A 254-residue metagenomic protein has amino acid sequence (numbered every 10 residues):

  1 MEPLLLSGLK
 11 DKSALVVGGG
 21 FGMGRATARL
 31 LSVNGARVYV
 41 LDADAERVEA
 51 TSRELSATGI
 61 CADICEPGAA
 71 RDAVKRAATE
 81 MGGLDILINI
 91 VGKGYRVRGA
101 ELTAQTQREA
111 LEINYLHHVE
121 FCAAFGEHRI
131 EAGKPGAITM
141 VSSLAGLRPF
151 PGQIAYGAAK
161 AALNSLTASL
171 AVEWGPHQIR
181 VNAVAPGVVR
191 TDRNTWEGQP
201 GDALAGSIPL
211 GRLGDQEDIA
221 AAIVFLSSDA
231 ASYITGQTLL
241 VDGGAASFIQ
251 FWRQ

Functional and structural regions predicted by a protein language model:
E2-L5, R148, V224, T235-Q254: Short C-terminal tail/terminal secondary-structure segment of NAD(P)H-dependent dehydrogenase/reductase domains
G8-Y39: Canonical Rossmann dinucleotide-binding motif of NAD(H)/NADP(H)-dependent dehydrogenases/reductases, specifically
R98-L111, L204: Substrate-binding pocket helix/loop in short-chain dehydrogenase/reductase
A100, R148-I154, P176, G211 (+2 more regions): Active-site loop immediately N-terminal to the catalytic Tyr-X3-Lys motif of short-chain dehydrogenase/reductase
C122, A159: Active-site helix of classical SDR
E127, V172-P176, S232: Alpha-helical segment proximal to the catalytic Tyr-Lys
S143: Residue(s) in the substrate-gating loop at a strand-loop-helix junction that position the organic substrate next
